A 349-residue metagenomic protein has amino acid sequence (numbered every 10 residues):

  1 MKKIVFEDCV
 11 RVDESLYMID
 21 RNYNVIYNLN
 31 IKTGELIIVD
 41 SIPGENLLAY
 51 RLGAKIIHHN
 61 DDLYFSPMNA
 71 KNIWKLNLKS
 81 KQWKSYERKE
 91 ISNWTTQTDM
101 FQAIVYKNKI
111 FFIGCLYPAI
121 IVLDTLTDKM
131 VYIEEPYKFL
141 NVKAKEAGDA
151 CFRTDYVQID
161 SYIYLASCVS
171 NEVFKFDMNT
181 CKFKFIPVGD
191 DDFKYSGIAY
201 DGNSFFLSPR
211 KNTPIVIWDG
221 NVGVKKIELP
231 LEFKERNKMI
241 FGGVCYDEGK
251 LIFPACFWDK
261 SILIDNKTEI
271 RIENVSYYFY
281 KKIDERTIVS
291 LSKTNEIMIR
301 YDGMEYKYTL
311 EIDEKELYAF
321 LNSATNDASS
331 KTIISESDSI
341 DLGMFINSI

Functional and structural regions predicted by a protein language model:
K2-C9, L47-I57, W94-A103, N141-Y156 (+4 more regions): Repeated scaffold domains used in trafficking and secretory/extracellular systems, primarily beta-propellers
D13-E14, N60-D61, K107-K109, D160-S161 (+3 more regions): Short coil/turn segments that connect the beta-strands within blades of beta-propeller domains
M18-N22, F65-N69, F112-L116, L165-V169 (+3 more regions): Conserved beta-strand positions in repeat-built beta-propeller and related beta-rich domains
V25-Y27, N72-W74, A119-I121, E172-F174 (+3 more regions): A short loop-to-beta-strand structural motif that recurs across blades of beta-propeller domains
N30-G34, N77-K81, D124-D128, D177-C181 (+3 more regions): Short loop/turn segments that connect beta-strands within beta-propeller blades
I37-H59, M68, Y86-T98: Blade-loop segments of beta-propeller domains
D40-L47, E87-W94, Y132-G148, G189-D191 (+2 more regions): Surface-exposed loop and turn segments in beta-propeller and other repeat-based domains that flank or scaffold
Q102-Y106, I110-I186, D190-D201: Solenoidal tandem-repeat scaffolds enriched in leucines and small polar residues
